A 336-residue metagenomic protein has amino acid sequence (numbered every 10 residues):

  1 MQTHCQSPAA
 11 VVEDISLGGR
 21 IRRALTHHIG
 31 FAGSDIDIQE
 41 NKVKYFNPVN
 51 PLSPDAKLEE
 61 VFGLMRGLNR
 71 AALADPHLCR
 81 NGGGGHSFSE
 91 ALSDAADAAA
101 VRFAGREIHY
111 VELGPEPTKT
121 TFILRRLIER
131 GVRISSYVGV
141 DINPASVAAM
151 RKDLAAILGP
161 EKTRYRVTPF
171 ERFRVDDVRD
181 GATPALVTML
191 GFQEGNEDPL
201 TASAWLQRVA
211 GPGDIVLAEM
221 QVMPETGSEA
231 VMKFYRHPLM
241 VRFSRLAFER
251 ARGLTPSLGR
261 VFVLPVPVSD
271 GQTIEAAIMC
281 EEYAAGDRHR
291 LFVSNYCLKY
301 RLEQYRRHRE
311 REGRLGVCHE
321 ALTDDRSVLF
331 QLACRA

Functional and structural regions predicted by a protein language model:
M1-V111, T118-S135, V140-R166, G181-T183 (+2 more regions): Rossmann-like AdoMet
V167-R174: Conserved SAM/SAH-binding loop
A185-M189: A conserved beta-strand element that flanks and buttresses the S-adenosyl-L-methionine
E194-P212: A short, conserved alpha-helix within the catalytic core of class I
A210-T226: Conserved beta-strand signature within the Rossmann-like core of class I S-adenosyl-L-methionine
I215, R252-V263, Y305-C318: A SAM-dependent methyltransferase catalytic signature shared across enzymes that methylate proteins
Q221-E303: SAM-dependent methyltransferase
D287-A336: C-terminal lobe and adjacent flexible extensions of AdoMet/dcAdoMet transferase-like proteins
